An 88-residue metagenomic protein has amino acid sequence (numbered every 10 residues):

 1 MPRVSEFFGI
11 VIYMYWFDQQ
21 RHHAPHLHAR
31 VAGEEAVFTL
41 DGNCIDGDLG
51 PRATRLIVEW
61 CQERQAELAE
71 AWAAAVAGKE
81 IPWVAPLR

Functional and structural regions predicted by a protein language model:
M1-H23: Short, charged/polar N-terminal "headpieces" of proteins
M1-P2, R30-A32, A74: A broad, low-specificity signal for short, low-complexity segments enriched in glycine/proline and polar/charged
R3, A36, I45, A77-W83: Glycine-rich, flexible loop/turn motifs
I10-W16, V37, A71-A74: Broad hydrophobic/π-residue packing in well-ordered secondary structure
Y15-A53: A short, structured beta-strand/loop element
L56-R88: C-terminal structural segments of small proteins and small subunits
